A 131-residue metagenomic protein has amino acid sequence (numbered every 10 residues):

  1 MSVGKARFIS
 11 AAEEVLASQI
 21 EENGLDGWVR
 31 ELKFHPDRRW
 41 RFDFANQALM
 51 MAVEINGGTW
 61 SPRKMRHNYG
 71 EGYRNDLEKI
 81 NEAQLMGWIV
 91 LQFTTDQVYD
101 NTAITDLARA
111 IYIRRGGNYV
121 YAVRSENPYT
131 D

Functional and structural regions predicted by a protein language model:
M1-D131: Nucleic-acid endo/exonuclease domains
